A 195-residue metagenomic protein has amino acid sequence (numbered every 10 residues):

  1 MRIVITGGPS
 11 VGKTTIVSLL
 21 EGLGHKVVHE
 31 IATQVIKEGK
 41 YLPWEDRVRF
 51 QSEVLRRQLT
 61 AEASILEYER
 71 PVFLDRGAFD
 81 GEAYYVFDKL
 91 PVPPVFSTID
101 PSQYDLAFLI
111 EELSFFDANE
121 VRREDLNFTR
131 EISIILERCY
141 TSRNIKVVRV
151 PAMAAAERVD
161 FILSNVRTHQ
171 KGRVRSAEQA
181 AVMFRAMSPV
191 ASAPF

Functional and structural regions predicted by a protein language model:
I5: Hydrophobic anchor at the beta1->P-loop junction of P-loop NTPases
G8: P-loop (Walker A) phosphate-binding loop of NTP-binding proteins
K13: Conserved lysine of the Walker
I16: Hydrophobic positions on the alpha1 helix immediately C-terminal to the Walker A/P-loop
L19-T60: Conserved substrate/cofactor phosphate-moiety recognition/catalytic segment in nucleotide-dependent phosphotransferases
S52-S102: Glycine-rich phosphate-binding loop used to anchor ATP phosphates in small-molecule kinases, encompassing both
K89-V159, Q170, V174, E178-A180: A glycine- and Lys/Arg-enriched "phosphate-lid" helix/loop adjacent to the NTP-binding pocket of small-molecule kinases
